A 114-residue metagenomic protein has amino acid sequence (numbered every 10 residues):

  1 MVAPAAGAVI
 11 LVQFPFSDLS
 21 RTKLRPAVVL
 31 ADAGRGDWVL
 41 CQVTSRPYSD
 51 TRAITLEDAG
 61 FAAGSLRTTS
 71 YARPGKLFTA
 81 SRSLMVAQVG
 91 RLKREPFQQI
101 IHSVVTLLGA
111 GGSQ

Functional and structural regions predicted by a protein language model:
D18-S20, T68: Coiled-coil-like amphipathic alpha-helices with heptad-repeat character
S20-K23, V29-A63: Compact nucleic-acid interaction/catalytic patches
A62-Q114: C-terminal terminal-subdomain/extension
